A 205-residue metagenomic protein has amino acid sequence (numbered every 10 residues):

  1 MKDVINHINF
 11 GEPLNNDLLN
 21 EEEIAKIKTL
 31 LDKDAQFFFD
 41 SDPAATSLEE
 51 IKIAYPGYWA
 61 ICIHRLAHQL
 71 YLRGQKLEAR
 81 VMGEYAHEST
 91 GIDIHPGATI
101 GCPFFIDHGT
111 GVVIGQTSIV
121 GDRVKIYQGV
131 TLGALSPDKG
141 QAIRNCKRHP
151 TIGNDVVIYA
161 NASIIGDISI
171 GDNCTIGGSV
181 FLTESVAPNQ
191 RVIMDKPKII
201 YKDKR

Functional and structural regions predicted by a protein language model:
M1-E84, R205: Terminal amphipathic alpha-helical/low-complexity segments used for targeting or macromolecular assembly
H87-I200: Structural signal for interior beta-strand "rungs" in well-ordered beta-sheet cores of soluble enzyme domains
